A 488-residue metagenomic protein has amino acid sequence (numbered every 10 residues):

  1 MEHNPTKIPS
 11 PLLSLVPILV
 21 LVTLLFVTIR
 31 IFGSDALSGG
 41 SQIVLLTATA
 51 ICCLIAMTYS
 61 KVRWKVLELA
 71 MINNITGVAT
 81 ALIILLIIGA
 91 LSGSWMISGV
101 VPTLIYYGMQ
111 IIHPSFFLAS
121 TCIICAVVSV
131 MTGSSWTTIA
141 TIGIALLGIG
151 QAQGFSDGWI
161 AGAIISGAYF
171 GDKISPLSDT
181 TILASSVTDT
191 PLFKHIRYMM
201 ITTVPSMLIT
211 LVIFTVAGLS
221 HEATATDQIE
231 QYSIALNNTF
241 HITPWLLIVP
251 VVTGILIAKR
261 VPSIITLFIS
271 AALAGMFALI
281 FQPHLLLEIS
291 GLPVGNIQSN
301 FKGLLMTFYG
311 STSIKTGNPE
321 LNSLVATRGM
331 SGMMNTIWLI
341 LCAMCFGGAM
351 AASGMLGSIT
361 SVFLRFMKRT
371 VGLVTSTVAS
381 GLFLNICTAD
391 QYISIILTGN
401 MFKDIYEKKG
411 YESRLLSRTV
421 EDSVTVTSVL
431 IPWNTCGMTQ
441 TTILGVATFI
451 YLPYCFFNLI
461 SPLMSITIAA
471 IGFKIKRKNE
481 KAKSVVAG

Functional and structural regions predicted by a protein language model:
M1-L85, I201-L211, G218-C342, K483-G488: Hydrophobic transmembrane alpha-helices of multi-pass small-molecule transporters
T6-S10, Y106-H113, M131-S135, S233-I242 (+2 more regions): Short, amphipathic, aromatic/basic-enriched membrane-interface segments that mark the entry/exit of transmembrane
L21, V44, A48, C52 (+25 more regions): Alpha-helical transmembrane segments in multi-pass membrane proteins
A56-K61, G150-D157, I174-S178, F277-E288 (+2 more regions): Juxtamembrane membrane-interface segments at transmembrane alpha-helix termini
S60-Q151, Y309-K403: Membrane-embedded alpha-helical segments and adjacent helix-loop junctions characteristic of multi-pass solute
T80-G167, T181, I201-M207, L211-L219 (+4 more regions): Early transmembrane hairpin of solute transport permeases
I111-P205, S380-D422, V486-G488: Hydrophobic transmembrane alpha-helices that form the pore/transport pathway of multi-pass ion and small-solute
K173-P176, A184-I234, W245, K408 (+1 more regions): Juxtamembrane and boundary regions of transmembrane helices in multi-pass small-molecule transporters and channels
